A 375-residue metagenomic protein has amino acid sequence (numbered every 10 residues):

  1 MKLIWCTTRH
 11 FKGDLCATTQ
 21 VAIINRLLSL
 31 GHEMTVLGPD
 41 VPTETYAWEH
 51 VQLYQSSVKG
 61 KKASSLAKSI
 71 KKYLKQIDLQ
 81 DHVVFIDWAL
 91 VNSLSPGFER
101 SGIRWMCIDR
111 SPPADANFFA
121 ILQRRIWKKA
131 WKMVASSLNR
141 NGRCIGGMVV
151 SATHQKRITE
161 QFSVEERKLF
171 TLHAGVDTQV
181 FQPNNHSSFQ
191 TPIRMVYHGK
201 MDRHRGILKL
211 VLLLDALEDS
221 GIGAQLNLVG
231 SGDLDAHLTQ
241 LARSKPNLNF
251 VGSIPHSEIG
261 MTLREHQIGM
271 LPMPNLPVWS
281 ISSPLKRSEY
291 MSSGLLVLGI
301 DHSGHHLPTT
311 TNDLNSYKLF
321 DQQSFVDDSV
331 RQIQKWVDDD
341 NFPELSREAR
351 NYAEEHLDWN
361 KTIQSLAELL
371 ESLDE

Functional and structural regions predicted by a protein language model:
I4-W5, M148, S187-L214, N227: Conserved donor-binding/catalytic core segment of Leloir-type glycosyltransferases
G13-A17, R205, S257-T262, L271-M291 (+2 more regions): Nucleotide-sugar-dependent
N25, K71, C107, P113-D115 (+1 more regions): Membrane-proximal helix-turn-helix segments that form the acceptor-binding/catalytic region of lipid-linked
F85-V91, D109-R110: Short His-centered aromatic/hydrophobic patch
T153, G175: Carbohydrate-associated surface elements
G221, H306-Q334: Change "using UDP/GDP/dTDP sugars" to "using nucleotide sugars
A236-L263: Nucleotide-activated donor-binding/catalytic signature segment of Leloir-type glycosyltransferases, i.e., the conserved
Q323-S324, V337-L370: A charged, aromatic-enriched C-terminal amphipathic alpha-helix characteristic of glycosyltransferases across folds
